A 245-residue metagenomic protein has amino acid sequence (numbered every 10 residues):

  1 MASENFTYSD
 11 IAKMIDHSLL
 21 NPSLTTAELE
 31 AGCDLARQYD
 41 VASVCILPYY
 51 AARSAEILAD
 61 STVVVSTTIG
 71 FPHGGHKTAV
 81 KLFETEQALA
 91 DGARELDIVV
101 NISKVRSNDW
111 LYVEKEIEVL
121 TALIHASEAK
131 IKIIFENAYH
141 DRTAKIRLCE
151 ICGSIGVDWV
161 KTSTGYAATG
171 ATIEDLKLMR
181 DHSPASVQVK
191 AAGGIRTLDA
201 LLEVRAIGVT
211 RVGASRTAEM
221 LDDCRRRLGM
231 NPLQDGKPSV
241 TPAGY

Functional and structural regions predicted by a protein language model:
M1-A31, A122, K177-Q188, I195-Y245: Alpha/beta catalytic cores of nucleotide-metabolism and tRNA/nucleoside-modifying enzymes
M1-T85, A90, R147, I151-S154: Conserved N-terminal beta1-alpha1 strand-loop-helix module at the mouth
L29, C33, A51-A52, T85-E86 (+5 more regions): Generic structural signal for well-ordered alpha-helices, preferentially at hydrophobic/aromatic core positions
C33-R53, I69-H73, L96-E114, S163-A171: Glycine-rich, proline-tolerant flexible connector loops at the mouths of alpha/beta enzymes
A55, H76-Q87, H140-I151, L178-R180 (+2 more regions): Catalytic cores of alpha/beta
D60-H73, I124-Y139, H182-A192: Short beta-strand/loop segments at the ligand-binding rim of alpha/beta enzyme cores
T67-F71, A90-V105, S154-T172, A191-N231 (+1 more regions): Glycine-rich phosphate-binding active-site loops on the catalytic face of alpha/beta enzymes
T85, E95-V157, P232-Y245: Conserved anion-binding
